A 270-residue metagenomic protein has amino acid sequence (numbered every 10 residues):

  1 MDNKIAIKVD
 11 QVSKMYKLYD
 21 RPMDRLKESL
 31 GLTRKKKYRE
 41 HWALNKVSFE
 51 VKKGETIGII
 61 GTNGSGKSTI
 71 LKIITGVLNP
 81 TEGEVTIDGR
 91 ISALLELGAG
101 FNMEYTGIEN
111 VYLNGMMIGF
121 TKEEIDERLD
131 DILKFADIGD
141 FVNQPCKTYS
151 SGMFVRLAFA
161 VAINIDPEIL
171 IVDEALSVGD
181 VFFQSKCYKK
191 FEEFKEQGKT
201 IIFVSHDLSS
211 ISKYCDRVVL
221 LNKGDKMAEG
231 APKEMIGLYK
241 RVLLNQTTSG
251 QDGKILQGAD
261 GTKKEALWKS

Functional and structural regions predicted by a protein language model:
K27-G31, Y112, E124-F141: Conserved ABC ATPase "signature" region
I60-T62: The feature captures the beta-strand-to-loop junction immediately N-terminal to the Walker
T75: Helix-to-loop junction immediately C-terminal to a conserved catalytic motif
S205-H206: H-loop/switch region of ABC-family ATPase nucleotide-binding domains
Y214-R217, M227-S270: Localized sequence-composition bias
